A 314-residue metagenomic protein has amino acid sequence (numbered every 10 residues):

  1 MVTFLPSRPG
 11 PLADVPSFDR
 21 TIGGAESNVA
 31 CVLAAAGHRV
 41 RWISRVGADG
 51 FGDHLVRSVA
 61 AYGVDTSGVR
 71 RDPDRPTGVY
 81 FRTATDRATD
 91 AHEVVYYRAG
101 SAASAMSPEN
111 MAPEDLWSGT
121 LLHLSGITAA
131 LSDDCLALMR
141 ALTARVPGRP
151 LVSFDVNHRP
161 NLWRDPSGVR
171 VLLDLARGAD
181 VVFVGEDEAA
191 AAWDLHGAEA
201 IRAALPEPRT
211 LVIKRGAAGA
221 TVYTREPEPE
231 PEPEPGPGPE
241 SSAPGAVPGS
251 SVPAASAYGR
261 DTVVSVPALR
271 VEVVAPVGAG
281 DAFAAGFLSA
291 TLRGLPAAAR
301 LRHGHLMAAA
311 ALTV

Functional and structural regions predicted by a protein language model:
M1-D65, A88, E272-V273: Glycine-rich phosphate/adenosyl-contacting loop at the front of the ribokinase-like
C31, R57, A144, L173 (+2 more regions): Alpha-helical segments flanking ligand/cofactor-binding loops in enzyme cores
C31, V79-T83, G219-Y223: Short beta-strand scaffold segments in enzyme catalytic cores
R39-G126, V152: Conserved N-terminal subdomain of the carbohydrate kinase-like
G52-V64, R170-G178, V263: Short, electropositive alpha-helical surface patch
E114-D115, D174-L175, A204: Structural alpha-helical scaffold elements that stabilize or flank donor/cofactor-binding regions in carbohydrate
L121, I127-I201, A217-A220, R225-E228 (+1 more regions): Conserved beta-alpha-beta core of the PfkB/ribokinase-like small-molecule kinase fold
G197-V314: Conserved phosphate-binding/catalytic region of the ribokinase-like
